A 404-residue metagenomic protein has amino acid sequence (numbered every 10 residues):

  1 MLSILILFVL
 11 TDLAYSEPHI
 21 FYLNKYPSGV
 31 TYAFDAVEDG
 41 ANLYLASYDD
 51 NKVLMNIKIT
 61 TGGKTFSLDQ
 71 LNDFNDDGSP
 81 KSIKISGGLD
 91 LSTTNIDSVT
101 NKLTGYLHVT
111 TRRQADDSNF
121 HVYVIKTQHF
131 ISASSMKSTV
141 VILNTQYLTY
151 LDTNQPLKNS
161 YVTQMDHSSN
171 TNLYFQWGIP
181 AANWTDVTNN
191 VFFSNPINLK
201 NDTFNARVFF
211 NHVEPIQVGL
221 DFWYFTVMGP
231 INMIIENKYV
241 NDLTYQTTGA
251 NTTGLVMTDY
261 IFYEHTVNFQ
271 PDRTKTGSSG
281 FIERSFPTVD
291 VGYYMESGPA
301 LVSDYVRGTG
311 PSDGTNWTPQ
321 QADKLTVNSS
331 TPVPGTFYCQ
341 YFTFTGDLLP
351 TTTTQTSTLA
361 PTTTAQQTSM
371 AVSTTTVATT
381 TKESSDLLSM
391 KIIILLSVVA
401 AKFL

Functional and structural regions predicted by a protein language model:
M1-Y15, S385-I393, K402-L404: Classical eukaryotic N-terminal signal peptides for Sec-dependent ER targeting/secretion, especially the positively
Y15-T379, I392-K402: Domain-level representation of secreted and single-pass membrane ectodomains enriched in extracellular protease systems
